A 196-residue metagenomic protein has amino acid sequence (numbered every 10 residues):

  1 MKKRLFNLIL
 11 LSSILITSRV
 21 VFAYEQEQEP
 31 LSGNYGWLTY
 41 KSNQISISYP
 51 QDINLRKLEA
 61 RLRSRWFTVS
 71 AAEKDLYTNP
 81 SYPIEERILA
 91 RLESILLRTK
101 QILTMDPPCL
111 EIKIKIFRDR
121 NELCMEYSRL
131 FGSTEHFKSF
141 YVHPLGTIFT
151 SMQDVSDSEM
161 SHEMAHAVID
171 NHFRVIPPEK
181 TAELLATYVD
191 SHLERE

Functional and structural regions predicted by a protein language model:
K2-I9, I16-N79, P83: N-terminal low-structure segments adjacent to metalloprotease catalytic domains across cellular compartments
N7, I88, D157, S161 (+2 more regions): Hydrophobic (often cysteine-bearing) scaffold residues that line and stabilize catalytic clefts of nucleotide/cofactor
Y24-E29, Y82-P144: Auxiliary, metal-adjacent structural segments of Zn-dependent hydrolase domains
K41-N43, S48-P50, K115-R118, V142-H143 (+1 more regions): A structural detector for beta-sheet-dominated domains
D52, F117-R120, Q153, M164 (+1 more regions): Solvent-exposed coil/turn segments that connect beta secondary-structure elements in extracytoplasmic/periplasmic
V142-S161, F173-P177: Short pre-active-site segment immediately N-terminal to the catalytic Zn-binding motif
S158-N171, E183, T187: Active-site recognition of the HExxH zinc-binding catalytic motif
I176-E196: Post-HExxH zinc-binding segment in Zn-dependent metallohydrolases
